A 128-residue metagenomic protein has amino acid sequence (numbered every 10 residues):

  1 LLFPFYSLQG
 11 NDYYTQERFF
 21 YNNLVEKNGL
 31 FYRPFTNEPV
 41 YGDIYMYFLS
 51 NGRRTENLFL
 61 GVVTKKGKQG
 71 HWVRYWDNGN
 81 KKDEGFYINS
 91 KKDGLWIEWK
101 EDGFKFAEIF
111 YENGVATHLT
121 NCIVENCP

Functional and structural regions predicted by a protein language model:
L2-P128: Glycine/tyrosine- and acidic-biased, solvent-exposed loop/turn segments at the edges of beta-strands
